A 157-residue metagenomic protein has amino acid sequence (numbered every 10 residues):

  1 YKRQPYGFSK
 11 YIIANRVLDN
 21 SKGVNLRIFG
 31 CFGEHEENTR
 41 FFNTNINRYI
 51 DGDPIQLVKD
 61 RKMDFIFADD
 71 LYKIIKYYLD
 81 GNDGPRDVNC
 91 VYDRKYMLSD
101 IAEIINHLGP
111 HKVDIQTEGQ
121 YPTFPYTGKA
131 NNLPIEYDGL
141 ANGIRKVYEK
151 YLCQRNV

Functional and structural regions predicted by a protein language model:
Y1: Conserved small/polar residues in nucleotide/adenosyl-binding loops
P5, S9: Active-site helix of classical SDR
Y11, N15-M63, A68, Y72: NAD(P)-dependent short-chain dehydrogenase/reductase
D53, L57-V157: C-terminal substrate-binding subdomain of Rossmann-fold SDR/epimerase-dehydratase oxidoreductases
